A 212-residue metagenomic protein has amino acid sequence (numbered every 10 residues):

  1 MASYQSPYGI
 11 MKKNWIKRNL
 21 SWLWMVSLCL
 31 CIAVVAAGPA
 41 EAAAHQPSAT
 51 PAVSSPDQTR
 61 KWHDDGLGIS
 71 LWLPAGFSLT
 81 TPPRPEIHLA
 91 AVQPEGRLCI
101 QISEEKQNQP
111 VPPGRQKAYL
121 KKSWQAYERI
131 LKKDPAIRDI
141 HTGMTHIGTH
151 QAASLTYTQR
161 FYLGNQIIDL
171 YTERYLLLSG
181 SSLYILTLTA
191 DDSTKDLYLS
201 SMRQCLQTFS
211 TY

Functional and structural regions predicted by a protein language model:
M1-I16: N-terminal amphipathic/basic-hydrophobic helices that include classical n-h-c signal peptides and signal-anchor
K12-V26: Bacterial N-terminal signal peptides that target proteins for export
W24-V35: Bacterial N-terminal signal peptides
V35-S48: Signal peptide processing junction and immediate N-terminal pro/mature segment of secreted/exported proteins
A49-E86: N-terminal "mature-domain start" segment
G68, G114-K121, D192-D196, S200: Soluble non-cytosolic domains of exported or imported proteins
F77, S182-Y212: Surface-exposed amphipathic alpha-helical segments
P83-L178, Y184-I185: Conserved polar/disulfide-associated segments of primarily extracytoplasmic proteins
